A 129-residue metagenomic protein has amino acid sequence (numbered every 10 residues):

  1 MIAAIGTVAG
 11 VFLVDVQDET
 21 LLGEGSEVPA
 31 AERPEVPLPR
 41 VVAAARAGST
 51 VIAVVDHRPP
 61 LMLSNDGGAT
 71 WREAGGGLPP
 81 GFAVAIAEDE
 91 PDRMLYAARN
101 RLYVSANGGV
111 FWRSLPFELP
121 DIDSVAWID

Functional and structural regions predicted by a protein language model:
M1-D129: Extracellular glycan-interacting surfaces
